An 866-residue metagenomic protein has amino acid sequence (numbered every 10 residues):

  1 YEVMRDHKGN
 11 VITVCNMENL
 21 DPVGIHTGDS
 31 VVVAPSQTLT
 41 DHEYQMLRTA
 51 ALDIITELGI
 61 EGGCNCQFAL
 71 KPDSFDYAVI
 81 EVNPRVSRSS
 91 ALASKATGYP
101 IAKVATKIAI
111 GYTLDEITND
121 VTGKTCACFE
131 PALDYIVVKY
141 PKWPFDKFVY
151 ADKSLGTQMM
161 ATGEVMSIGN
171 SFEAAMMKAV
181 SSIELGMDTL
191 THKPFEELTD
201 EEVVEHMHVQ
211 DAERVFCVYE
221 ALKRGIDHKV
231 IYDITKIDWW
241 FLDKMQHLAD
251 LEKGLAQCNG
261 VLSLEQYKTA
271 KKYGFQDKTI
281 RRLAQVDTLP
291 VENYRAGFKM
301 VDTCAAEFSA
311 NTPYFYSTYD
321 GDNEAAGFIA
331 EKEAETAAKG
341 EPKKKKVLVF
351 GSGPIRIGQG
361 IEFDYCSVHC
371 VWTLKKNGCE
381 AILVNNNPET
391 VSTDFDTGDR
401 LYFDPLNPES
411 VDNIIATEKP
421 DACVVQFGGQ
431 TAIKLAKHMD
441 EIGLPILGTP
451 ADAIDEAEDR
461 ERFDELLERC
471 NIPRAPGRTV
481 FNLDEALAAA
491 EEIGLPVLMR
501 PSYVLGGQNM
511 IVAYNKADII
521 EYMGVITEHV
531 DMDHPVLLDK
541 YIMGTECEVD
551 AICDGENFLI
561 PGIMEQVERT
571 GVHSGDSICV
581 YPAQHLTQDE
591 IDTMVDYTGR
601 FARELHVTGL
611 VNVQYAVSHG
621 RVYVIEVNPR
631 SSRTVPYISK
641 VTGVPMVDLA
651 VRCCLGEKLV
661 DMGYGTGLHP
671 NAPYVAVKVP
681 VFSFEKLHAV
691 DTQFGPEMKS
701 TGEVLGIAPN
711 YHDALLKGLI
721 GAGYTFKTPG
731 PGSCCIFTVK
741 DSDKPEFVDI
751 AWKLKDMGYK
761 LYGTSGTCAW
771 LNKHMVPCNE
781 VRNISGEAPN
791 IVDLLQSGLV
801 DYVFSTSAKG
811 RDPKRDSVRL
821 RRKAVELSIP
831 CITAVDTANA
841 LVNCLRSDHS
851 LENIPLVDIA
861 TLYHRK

Functional and structural regions predicted by a protein language model:
Y1-G254, C258-E265, Y273-G274, A338-K345 (+9 more regions): ATP-dependent carboxylate activation and anion-phosphoryl transfer catalytic cores that bind Mg-ATP to form
A179, V301-I472, F481-A488, I707-R865: ATP-binding N-terminal substructure of ATP-dependent carboxylate-amine bond-forming enzymes
K229, D233, K268, R282 (+1 more regions): Compact, charge-rich alpha-helical regulatory domains located at protein termini
D233-L242, R282-E292: Short, basic interhelical loop/turn and adjoining N-cap of the next helix at nucleic-acid- or acidic-partner-contacting
K253-A256, T288-A310, F315: Acyl-CoA thioester-binding alpha/beta core of soluble enzymes
A270-Y273, T279-L283: Extended, domain-scale alpha-helical bundle/helix-rich regions
L495-S502: Conserved anion/nucleotide-ligand pocket segment
